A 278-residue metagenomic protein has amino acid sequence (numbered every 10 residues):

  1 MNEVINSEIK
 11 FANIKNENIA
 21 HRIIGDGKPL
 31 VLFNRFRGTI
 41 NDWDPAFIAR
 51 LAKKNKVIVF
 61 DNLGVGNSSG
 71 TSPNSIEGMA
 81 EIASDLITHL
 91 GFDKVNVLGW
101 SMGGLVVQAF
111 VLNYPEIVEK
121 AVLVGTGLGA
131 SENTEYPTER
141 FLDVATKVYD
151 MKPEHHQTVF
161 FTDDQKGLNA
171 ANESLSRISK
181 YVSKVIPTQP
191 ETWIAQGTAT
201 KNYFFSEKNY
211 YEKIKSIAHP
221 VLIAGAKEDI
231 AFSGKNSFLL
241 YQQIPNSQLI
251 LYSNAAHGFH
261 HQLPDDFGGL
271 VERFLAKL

Functional and structural regions predicted by a protein language model:
E17-S69: Conserved HGGG/HGGXW glycine-rich cap/lid loop of the alpha/beta-hydrolase fold
I58-L98, G269: Active-site loop/oxyanion-hole signature of alpha/beta-hydrolase fold enzymes
D93-E132: Conserved hydrolase catalytic core segment
E119-M151: Flexible "cap/lid" loop of the alpha/beta hydrolase fold
K184-Y210: Hydrophobic, aromatic-rich cap/lid helix
I217, I223-G225: Short beta-strand/loop motif that positions the catalytic acidic residue of the alpha/beta-hydrolase fold
I230-N236: Conserved alpha/beta-hydrolase "acid-adjacent" motif
S247-L278: Catalytic active-site module of serine/aspartate enzymes centered on a nucleophile-bearing elbow/loop
